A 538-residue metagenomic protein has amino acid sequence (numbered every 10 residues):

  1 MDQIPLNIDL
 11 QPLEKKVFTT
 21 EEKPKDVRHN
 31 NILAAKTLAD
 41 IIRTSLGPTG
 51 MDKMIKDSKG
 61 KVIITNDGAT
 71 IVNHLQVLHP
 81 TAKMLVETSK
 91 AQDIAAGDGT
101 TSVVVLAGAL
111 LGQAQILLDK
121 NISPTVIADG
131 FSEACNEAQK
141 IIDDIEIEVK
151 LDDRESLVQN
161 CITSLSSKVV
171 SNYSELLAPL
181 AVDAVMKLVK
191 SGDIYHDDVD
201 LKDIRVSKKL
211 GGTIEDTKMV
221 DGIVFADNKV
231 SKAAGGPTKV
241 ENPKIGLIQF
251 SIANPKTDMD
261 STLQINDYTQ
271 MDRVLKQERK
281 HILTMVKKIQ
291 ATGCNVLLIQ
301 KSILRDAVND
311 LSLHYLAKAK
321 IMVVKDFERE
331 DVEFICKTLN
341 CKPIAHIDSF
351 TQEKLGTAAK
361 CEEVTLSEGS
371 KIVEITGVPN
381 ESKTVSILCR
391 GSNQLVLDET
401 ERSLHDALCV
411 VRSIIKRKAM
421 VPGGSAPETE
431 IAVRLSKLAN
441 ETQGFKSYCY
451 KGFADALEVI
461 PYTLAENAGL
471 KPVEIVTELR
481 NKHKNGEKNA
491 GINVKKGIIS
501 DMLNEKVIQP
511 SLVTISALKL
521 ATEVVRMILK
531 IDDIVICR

Functional and structural regions predicted by a protein language model:
M1-T70, L75, C135-G391, E399: Extended amphipathic alpha-helical scaffolds
L6-E22, G68, Q76, P80-L85 (+1 more regions): P-loop NTPase nucleotide-binding/switch module
E22-V27, A69-L75, S89-G99, T125 (+4 more regions): A short glycine/serine-rich beta->alpha loop
H29, Q76-L78, T384-R538: Extended, low-charge hydrophobic alpha-helical regions
G47, G97, N121, A181 (+5 more regions): Residue-level signature of catalytic and energy-coupling elements of molecular machines, predominantly ATP/GTP-dependent
D52-M54, G60-A96, G112-K120, V126-F131 (+1 more regions): Early transmembrane hairpin of solute transport permeases
M84, T101-I116, I122, V126-D143 (+2 more regions): Small-residue-rich
L117-S167, E241, T351-N380, T384 (+2 more regions): A structural-propensity feature for long, helix-poor, extended segments
